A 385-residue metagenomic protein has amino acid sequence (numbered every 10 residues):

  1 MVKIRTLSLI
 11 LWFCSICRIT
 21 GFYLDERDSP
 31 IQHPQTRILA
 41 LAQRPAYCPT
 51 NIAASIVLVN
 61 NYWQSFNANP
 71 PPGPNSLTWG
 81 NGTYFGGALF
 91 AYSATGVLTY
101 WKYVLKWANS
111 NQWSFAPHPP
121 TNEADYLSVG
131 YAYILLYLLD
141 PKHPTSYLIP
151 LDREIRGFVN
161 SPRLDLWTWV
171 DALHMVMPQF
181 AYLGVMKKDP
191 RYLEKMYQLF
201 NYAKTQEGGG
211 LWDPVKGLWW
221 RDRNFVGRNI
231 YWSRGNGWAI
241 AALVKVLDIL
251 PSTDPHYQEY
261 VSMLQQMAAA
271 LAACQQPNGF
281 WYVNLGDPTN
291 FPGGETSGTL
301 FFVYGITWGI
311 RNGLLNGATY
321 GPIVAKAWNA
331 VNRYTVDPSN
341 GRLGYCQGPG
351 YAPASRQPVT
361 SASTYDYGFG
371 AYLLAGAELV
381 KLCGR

Functional and structural regions predicted by a protein language model:
M1-Y23: Fungal secretory targeting signals
R27, P34-R37, L41-R44: Fungal extracellular Ser/Thr-rich, low-complexity intrinsically disordered regions
L41-T83, L89-G130, I134-P150, T168 (+2 more regions): CBM-like carbohydrate-recognition segments
A54-Y62, N111, R163-L166, V215 (+2 more regions): Surface loop/turn signatures of beta-propeller and other carbohydrate-active proteins
A88, F180: Conserved H-X4-D acyltransferase segment
T145-P178: Asp-box/WD-like beta-propeller blade repeats and closely related beta-sheet repeat scaffolds
V170-H174, A181-G286, F291-V303, R311 (+5 more regions): Extended ligand-binding clefts on enzyme/binding-domain cores
